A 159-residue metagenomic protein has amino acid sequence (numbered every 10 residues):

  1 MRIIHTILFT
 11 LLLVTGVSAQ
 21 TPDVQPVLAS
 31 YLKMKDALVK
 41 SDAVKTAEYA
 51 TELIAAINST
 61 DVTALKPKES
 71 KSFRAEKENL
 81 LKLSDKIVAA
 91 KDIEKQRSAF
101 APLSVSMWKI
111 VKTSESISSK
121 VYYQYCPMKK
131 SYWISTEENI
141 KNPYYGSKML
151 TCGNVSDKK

Functional and structural regions predicted by a protein language model:
M1-D23: Bacterial Sec-dependent N-terminal signal peptides
A19-K159: Intrinsically disordered, low-complexity terminal tails/loops enriched in metal-binding residues
